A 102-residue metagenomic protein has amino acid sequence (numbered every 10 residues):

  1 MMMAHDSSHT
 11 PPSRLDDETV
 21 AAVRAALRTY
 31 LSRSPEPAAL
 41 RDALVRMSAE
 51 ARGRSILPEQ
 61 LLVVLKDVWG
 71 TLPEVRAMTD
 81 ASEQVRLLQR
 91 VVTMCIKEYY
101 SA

Functional and structural regions predicted by a protein language model:
M2-D42: Short terminal alpha-helical segments
T19-V23, A43, L61-W69, V91-V92 (+1 more regions): Amphipathic alpha-helical segments in structured regions that serve as interaction surfaces
S32, E50-G53, D80-E83: Non-transmembrane, amphipathic alpha-helical segments
E36-T71: Amphipathic alpha-helical packing elements
T71-A102: Amphipathic alpha-helical binding modules
